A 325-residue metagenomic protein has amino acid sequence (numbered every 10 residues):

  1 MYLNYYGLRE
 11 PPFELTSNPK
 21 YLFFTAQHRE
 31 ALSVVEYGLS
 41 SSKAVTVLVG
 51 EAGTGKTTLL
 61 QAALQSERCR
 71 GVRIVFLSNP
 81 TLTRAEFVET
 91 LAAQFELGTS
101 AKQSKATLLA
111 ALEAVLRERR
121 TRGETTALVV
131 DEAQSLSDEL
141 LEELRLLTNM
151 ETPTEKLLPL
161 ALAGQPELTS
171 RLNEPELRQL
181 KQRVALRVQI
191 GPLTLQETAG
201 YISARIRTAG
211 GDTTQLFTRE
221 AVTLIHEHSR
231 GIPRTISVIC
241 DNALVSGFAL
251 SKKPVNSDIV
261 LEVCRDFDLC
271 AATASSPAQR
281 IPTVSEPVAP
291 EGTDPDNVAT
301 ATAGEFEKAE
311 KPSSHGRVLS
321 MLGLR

Functional and structural regions predicted by a protein language model:
Y2-L3, R9-F13, D258-R325: Trafficking entry modules
L8-F13, G71-I74, L82-A101: Conserved NTP-binding/hydrolysis module of P-loop NTPases
K20, D212-V288: C-terminal helical "lid" subdomain and adjoining coupling/linker elements of P-loop NTPases
S41-A63, P80: Walker A/P-loop nucleotide-binding motif
V47-A52, T58, S104-A111, S135-L140 (+2 more regions): Sensor-1/coupling segment of RecA-like P-loop NTPase cores
L64-E67, L168-R183, P192: Short regulatory helix/loop adjacent to the ATP-binding pocket of P-loop NTPases
L77-T81, L172, A185-T198: Conserved AAA+ ATPase "SRH/arginine-finger" region at the nucleotide-binding site
T83, T99-E143, T152-E155, T194-T198 (+2 more regions): Mid-core helix/loop region of P-loop NTP-binding domains shared across ATPases and GTPases
